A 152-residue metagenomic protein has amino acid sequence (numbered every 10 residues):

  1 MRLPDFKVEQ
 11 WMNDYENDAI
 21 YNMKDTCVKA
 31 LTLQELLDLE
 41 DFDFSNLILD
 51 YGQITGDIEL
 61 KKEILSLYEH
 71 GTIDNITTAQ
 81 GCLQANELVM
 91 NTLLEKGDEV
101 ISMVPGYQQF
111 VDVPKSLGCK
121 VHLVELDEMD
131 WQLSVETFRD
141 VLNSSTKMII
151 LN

Functional and structural regions predicted by a protein language model:
R2-L83, L88: N-terminal small-domain helix-loop-helix segment of the aminotransferase-like
T72-I76, K96-E99, S145: Short acidic capping loops at alpha-helix termini that bridge into adjacent secondary structure
T92-P114, D127: Conserved PLP-anchoring active-site segment centered on the Schiff-base-forming lysine
D98, C119-K120: Structural loop-to-beta junction motif characteristic of Rossmann-like glycosyltransferase folds
K120-M129: Short beta-strand->loop structural element characteristic of the AMP-binding/adenylate-forming
M129-N152: Active-site phosphate-binding strand-loop segment of PLP-dependent enzymes
